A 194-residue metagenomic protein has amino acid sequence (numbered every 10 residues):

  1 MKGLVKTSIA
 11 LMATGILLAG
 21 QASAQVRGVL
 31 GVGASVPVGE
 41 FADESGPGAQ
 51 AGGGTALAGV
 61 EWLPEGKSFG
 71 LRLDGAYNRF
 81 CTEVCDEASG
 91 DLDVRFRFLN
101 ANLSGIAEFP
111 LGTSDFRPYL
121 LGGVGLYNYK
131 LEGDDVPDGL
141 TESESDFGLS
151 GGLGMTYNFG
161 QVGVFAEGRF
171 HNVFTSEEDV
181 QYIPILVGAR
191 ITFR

Functional and structural regions predicted by a protein language model:
M1-V26, R194: Cleavable N-terminal export/targeting peptides
G20-K67, Y77, V124, R190-R194: Short glycine/proline- and aromatic-enriched beta-strand/turn motifs that initiate or cap beta-hairpins
A24-V26, P47-A56, R95-A101, F116 (+2 more regions): Residues that define the transmembrane beta-barrel architecture of outer-membrane proteins
V26-G28, G66-L71, D115, F159-V164: Repeated loop/turn-to-beta-strand initiation elements of outer-membrane beta-barrel proteins
E40-P47, T82-G90, K130-G139, H171 (+1 more regions): Outer-membrane beta-barrel translocator domains and adjoining extracellular loop/strand segments of Gram-negative
L57-D134, I185-L186, I191-R194: Gram-negative (and chloroplast) outer-membrane scaffold detector with strong preference for beta-barrel transmembrane
R79-T82, G154-R194: Predominantly the C-terminal beta-signal and adjacent terminal strand-loop region of outer-membrane beta-barrel
A101-L103, L120-L126, S145-M155, G168-F170: Hydrophobic alpha-helical segments of small multi-pass membrane proteins
